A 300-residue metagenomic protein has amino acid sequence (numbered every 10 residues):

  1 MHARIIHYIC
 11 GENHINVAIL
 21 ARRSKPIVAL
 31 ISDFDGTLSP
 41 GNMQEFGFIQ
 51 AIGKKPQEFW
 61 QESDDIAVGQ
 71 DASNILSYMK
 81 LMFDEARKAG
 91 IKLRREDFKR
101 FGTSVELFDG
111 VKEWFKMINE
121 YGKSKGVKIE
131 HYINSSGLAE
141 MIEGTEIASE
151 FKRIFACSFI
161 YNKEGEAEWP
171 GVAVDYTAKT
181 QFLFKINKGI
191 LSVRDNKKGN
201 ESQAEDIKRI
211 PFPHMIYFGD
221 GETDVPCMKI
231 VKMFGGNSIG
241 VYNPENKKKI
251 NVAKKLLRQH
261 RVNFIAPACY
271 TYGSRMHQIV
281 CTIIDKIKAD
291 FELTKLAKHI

Functional and structural regions predicted by a protein language model:
I5-K163, L256, V262: Alpha-helical substrate-recognition element adjacent to the catalytic core
E106-Y132, S136-I300: C-terminal cap/substrate-recognition subdomain and adjoining C-terminal extension of metal-dependent phosphatase-like
